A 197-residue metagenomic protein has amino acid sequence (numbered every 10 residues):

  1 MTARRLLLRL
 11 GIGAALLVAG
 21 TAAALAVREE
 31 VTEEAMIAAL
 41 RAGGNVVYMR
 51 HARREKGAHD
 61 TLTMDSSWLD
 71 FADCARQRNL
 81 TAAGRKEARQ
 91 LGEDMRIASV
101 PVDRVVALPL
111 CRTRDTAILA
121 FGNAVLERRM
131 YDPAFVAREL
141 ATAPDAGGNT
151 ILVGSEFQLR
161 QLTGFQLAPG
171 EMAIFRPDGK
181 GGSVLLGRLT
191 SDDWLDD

Functional and structural regions predicted by a protein language model:
M1-T2, V46: Short secondary-structure boundary segments
A3-I12: N-terminal export leaders
R9-L10, A23-R128, A134-E139, A143 (+1 more regions): Active-site-proximal alpha-helix that buttresses catalytic centers in soluble enzyme cores
G11-T21: Core hydrophobic alpha-helical transmembrane segments of single-pass membrane proteins
V46, A146-G154: Generic beta-sheet signal
P133-A134, V153: Short, well-ordered coil↔helix boundary/capping segments
I151-Q166: Periplasmic/luminal catalytic loop of GT-C fold multi-pass membrane glycosyltransferases that transfer sugars from
